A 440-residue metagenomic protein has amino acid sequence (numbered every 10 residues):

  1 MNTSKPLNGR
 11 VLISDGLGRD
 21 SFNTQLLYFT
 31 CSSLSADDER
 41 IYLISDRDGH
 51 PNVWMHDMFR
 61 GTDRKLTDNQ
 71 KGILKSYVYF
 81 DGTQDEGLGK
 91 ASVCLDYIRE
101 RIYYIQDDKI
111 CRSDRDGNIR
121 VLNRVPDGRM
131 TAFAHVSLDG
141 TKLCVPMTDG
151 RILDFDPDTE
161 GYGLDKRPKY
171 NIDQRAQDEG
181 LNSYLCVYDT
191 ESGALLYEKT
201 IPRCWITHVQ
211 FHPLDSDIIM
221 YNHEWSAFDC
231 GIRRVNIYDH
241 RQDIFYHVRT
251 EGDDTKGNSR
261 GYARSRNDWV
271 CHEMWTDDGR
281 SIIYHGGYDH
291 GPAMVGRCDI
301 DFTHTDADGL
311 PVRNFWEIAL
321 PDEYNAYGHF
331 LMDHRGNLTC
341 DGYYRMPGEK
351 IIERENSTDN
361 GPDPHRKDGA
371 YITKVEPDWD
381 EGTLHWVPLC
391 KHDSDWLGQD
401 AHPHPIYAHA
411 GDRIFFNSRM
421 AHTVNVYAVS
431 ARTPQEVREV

Functional and structural regions predicted by a protein language model:
N2-L27, W386-C390: A short helix->beta-strand "capping" segment at the edge of beta-propeller domains
D15-V53, A91, V209: Beta-strand-rich domains and repeat architectures in extracellular enzymes and scaffolds, especially beta-propellers
R40-I44, Y103-I105, K142-P146, I218-E224 (+3 more regions): Residue position within the beta-strands of beta-propeller blades
D46, G87-G89, V145-G180, Y221-R233 (+4 more regions): Short, conserved, GDST-rich strand-edge loop motifs in beta-rich repeat architectures
Q70-Y184, L195-I201: Asp-box/WD-like beta-propeller blade repeats and closely related beta-sheet repeat scaffolds
T250-G257, R313-L331, E381-Y407: Conserved blade-ending motifs and adjacent loop-strand segments that build the rim/top face of beta-propeller domains
T276-V295, I318-H385: Loop/turn-rich, solvent-exposed surfaces of beta-rich toroidal or solenoidal domains
A401-V440: Blade-level signature of beta-propeller repeat domains, shared across WD40, Kelch, NHL, RCC1 and BNR/Asp-box propellers
